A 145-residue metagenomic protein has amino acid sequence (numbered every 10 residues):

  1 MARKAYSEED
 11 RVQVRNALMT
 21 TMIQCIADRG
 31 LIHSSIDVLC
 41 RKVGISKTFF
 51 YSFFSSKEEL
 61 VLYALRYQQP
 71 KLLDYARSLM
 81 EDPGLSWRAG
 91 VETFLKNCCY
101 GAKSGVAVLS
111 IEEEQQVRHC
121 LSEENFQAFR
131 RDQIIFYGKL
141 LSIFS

Functional and structural regions predicted by a protein language model:
M1-R29, D37-V38: Basic, helix-initiating cap at the start of DNA-binding domains
C25-E59, Y63: Helix-turn-helix
Y63, R77-S104: Hydrophobic alpha-helical connector segments
P70-L73, R77, C120-S145: Amphipathic alpha-helical packing segments from all-alpha helical-bundle domains
A89, G101-Q127: Amphipathic alpha-helical segments used for helix-helix packing
